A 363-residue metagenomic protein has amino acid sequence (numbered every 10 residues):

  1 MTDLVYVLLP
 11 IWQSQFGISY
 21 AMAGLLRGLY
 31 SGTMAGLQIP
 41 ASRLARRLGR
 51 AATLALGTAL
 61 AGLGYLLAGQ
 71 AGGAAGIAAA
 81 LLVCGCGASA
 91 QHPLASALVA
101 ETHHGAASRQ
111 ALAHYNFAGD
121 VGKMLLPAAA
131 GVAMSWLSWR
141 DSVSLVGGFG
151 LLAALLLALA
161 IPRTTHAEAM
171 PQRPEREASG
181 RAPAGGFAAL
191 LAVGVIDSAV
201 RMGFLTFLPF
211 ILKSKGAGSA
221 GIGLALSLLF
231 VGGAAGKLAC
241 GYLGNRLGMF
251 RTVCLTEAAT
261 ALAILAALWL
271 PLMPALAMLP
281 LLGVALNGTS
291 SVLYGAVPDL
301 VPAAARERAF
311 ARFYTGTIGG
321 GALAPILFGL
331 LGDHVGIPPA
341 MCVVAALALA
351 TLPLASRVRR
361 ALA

Functional and structural regions predicted by a protein language model:
D3, S31-I39, M124, F230-L238 (+1 more regions): Residue-level signature of mid-helix packing/kink "hotspots" within the transmembrane helices of 12-pass Major
V5-V7, G185-A234: Extracytoplasmic gate region of multi-pass secondary transporters
W12-Q13, L44-A45, V132-L137, L212-K213 (+2 more regions): Interfacial helix-cap and linker-helix signal at transmembrane-aqueous boundaries of multi-pass secondary transporters
L37-G49, K237-G248, G332-D333: Helix-to-loop junctions at the C-terminal end of transmembrane segments in multipass secondary transporters
A52-L66, R251-L265: Structural signature of the two symmetry-related core transmembrane helices
A80-A118: Cytoplasmic helix-loop-helix junction between adjacent transmembrane helices in 12-TM secondary transporters
Y115-P162: Helix-loop-helix hairpin linking two adjacent transmembrane segments in secondary transporters
A304-H334: A late C-terminal transmembrane helix in Major Facilitator Superfamily
